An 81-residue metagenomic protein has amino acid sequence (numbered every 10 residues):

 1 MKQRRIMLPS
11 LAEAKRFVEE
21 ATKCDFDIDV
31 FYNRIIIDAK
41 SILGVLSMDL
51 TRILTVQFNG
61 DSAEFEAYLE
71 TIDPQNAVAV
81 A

Functional and structural regions predicted by a protein language model:
M1-R5, I53: Intrinsic-disorder/low-complexity, polar/charged segments enriched in Ser/Thr/Lys/Arg/Asp/Glu/Gln
R5-F31, S47: Compact, glycine-rich, soluble single-domain proteins
L11, N33-I36, N59, A63: Short, surface-exposed acidic/glycine-rich loop or hinge patches that mediate macromolecular interfaces
E19, L43, A67: Surface-exposed charge patches
A21, I36, L69-I72: Generic alpha-helical secondary structure signal
D29-T55: Amphipathic, hydrophobic secondary-structure cores in small proteins
I53-A81: C-terminal structural segments of small proteins and small subunits
